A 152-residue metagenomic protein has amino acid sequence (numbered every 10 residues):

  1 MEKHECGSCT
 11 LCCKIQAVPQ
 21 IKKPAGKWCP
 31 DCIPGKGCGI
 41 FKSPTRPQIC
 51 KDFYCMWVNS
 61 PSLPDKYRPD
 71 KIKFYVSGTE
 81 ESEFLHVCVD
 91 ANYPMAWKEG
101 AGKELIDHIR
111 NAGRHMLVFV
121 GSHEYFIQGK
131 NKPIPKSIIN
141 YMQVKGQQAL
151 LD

Functional and structural regions predicted by a protein language model:
M1-D152: Short loop/turn segments that flank or connect secondary-structure elements
